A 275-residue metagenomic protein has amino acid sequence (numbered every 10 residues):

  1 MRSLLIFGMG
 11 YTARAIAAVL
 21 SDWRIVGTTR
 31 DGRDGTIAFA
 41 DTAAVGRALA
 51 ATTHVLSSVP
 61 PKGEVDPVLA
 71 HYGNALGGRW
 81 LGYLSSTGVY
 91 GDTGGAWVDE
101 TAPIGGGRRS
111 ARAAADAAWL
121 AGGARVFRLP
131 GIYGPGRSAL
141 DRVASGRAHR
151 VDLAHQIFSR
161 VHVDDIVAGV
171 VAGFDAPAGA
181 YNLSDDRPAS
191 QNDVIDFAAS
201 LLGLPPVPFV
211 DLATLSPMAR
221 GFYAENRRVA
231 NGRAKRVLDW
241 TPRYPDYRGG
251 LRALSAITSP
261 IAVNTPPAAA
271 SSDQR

Functional and structural regions predicted by a protein language model:
S3-M9: Conserved N-terminal Rossmann-fold NAD(P)-binding element of oxidoreductases
A13-R14: N-terminal Rossmann-fold NAD(P) dinucleotide-binding loop
G32-N74: NAD(P)H-binding glycine-rich loop region in Rossmannoid oxidoreductase-like domains and their noncatalytic homologs
A70-G107: Conserved Rossmann-fold NAD(P)-dependent oxidoreductase catalytic core, especially the SDR/UDP-sugar
P103-R128: Active-site Tyr-X1-5-Lys
P135-R142, V151-A172, G179: Substrate-positioning beta->alpha
V167-A219, P266-R275: Mid/C-terminal beta-alpha module of Rossmann-like enzyme folds, strongest in SDR-family dehydrogenases/epimerases
G221-R275: C-terminal amphipathic/interface module of NAD(P)-dependent oxidoreductases and related NAD-binding regulators
